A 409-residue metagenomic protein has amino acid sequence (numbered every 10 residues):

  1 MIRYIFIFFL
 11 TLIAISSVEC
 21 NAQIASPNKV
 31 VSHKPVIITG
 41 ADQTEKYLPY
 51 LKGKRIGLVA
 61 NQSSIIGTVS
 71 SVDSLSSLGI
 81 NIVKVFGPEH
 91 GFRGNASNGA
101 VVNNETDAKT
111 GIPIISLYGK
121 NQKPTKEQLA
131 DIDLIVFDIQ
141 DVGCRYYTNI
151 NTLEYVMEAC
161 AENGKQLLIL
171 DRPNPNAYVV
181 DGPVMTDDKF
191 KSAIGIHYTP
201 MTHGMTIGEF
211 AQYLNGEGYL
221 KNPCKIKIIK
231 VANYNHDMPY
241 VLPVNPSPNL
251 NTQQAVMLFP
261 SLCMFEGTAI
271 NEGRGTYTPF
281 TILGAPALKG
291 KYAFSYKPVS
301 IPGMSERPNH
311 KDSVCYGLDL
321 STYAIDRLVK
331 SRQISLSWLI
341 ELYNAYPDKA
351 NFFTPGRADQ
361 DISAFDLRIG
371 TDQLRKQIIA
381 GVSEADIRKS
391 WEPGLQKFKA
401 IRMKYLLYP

Functional and structural regions predicted by a protein language model:
M1-S32: Bacterial Sec-dependent N-terminal signal peptides
V83-H90, L170: Short internal beta-strands
G94-G99, L168-F190: Glycine-rich, charge-decorated loop segments at or immediately adjacent to ligand/cofactor-binding or catalytic sites
N103-D131, C144: Glycine-rich oxoanion-binding loops at beta->alpha junctions
D141-L153: Glycine/threonine-rich flexible loop motifs
F190-L262: Conserved anion/nucleotide-ligand pocket segment
A232-Y316: Glycine-rich, aromatic-lined ligand/substrate-binding cores of catalytic and carbohydrate-binding domains
P279, G284-S390: Conserved functional hotspot residues or short segments at active or partner-binding sites across diverse domains
